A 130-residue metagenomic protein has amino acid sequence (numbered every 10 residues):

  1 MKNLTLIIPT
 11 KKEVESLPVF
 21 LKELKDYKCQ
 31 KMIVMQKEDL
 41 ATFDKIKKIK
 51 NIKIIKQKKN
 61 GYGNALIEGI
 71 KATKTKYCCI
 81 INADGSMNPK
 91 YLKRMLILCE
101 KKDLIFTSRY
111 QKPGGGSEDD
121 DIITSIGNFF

Functional and structural regions predicted by a protein language model:
N3-T5, Q30: Cell-envelope/extracellular polymer assembly enzymes that use nucleotide-activated donors
K12-D26: Short, well-formed alpha-helical segments that are part of the catalytic scaffolds of diverse glycosyltransferases
E13-S16, E38, Y62: Donor nucleotide-sugar binding loop of glycosyltransferases
K31-I33, L104: Hydrophobic/aromatic residues located in beta-strands of well-ordered beta-sheets within soluble catalytic
M35-F43: A conserved acidic beta->alpha catalytic loop
Q36, I81-A83: Active-site acidic Asp-centered loop
D39, G85-M87: Acidic metal-phosphate-binding loop of nucleotide-sugar-dependent transferases
Q57-N60, N64-A72, Y77-I80, P89-F130: Acceptor/aglycone-binding surface of glycosyltransferases and processive sugar-polymer synthases
